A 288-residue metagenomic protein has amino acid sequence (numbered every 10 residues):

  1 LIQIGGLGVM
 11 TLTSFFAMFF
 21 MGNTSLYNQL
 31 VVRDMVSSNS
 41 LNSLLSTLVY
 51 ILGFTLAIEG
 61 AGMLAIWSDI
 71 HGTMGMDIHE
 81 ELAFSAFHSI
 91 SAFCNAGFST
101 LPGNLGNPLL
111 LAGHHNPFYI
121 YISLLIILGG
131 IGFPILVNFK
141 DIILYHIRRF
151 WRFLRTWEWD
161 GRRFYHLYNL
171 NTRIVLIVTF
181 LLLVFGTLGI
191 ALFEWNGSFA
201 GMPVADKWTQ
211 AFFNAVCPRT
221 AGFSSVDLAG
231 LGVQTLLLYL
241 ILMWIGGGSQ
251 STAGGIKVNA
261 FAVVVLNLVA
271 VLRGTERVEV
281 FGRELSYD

Functional and structural regions predicted by a protein language model:
L1-D288: Membrane-proximal intracellular helices of multi-pass ion channels
